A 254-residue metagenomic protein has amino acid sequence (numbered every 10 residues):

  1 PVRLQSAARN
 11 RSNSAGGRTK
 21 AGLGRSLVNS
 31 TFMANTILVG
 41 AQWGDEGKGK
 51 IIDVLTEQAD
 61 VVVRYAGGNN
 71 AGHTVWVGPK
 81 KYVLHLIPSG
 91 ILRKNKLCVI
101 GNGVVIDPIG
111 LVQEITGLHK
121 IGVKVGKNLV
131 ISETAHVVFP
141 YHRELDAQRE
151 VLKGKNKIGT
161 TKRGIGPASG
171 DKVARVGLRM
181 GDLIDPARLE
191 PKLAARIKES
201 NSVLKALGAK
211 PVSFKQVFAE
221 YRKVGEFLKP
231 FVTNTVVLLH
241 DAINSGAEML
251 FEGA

Functional and structural regions predicted by a protein language model:
V2-R3, N10: Short linear segments in intrinsically disordered or otherwise low-structure-confidence regions
R3-Q5, M33: Compositionally biased, low-structure terminal segments
N10-N13, N29: Intrinsic-disorder-associated, low-complexity terminal segments enriched in Asp/Asn/His/Tyr and depleted of Lys/Arg
S14-A15, D171: Hydrophobic alpha-helical elements and their junctions with loops/disorder across both membrane and soluble proteins
G16-G17, G22-G24: Residue-identity detector for glycine
F32-A254: Non-transmembrane, aqueous-exposed alpha-helical and coiled segments at domain scale
